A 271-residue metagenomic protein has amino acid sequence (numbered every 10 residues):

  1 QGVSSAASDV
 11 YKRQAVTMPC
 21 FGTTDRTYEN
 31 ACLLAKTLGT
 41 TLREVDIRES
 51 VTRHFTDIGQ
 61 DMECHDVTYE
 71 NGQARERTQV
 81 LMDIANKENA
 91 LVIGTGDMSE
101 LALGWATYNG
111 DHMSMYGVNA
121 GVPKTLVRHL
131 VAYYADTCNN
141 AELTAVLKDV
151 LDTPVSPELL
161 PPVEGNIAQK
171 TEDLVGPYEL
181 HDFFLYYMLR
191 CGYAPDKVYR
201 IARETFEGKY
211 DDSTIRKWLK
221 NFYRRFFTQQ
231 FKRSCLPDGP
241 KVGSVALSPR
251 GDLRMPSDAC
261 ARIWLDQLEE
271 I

Functional and structural regions predicted by a protein language model:
Q1-A7, Y11: Single conserved hydrophobic/aromatic residue that forms the stacking wall/gate of nucleotide- or nucleobase-binding
D9, L130, L143-Y178: Generic long, charged, amphipathic alpha-helical segments
K12, L38, M62-N140: Active-site adenylate/phosphate-handling loop in enzymes that bind or generate adenylated species
K12-T68, A74, E100, V146-S156: A conserved beta-strand->alpha-helix junction
G22-T23, T68-G72, S114-V122, A168-V175 (+1 more regions): Short, contiguous acidic/charged loop-to-helix segments that flank catalytic cores in large enzymes
R43, V92-G94, R128-H129, D136-D152 (+1 more regions): Acidic/polar loop patches that form or flank catalytic/metal-binding clefts of enzymes that bind anionic ligands
Y178-G192: Positively charged, polyanion-binding regions of nucleic-acid-associated proteins
A194-I271: Intrinsic disorder and flexible/low-complexity segments
